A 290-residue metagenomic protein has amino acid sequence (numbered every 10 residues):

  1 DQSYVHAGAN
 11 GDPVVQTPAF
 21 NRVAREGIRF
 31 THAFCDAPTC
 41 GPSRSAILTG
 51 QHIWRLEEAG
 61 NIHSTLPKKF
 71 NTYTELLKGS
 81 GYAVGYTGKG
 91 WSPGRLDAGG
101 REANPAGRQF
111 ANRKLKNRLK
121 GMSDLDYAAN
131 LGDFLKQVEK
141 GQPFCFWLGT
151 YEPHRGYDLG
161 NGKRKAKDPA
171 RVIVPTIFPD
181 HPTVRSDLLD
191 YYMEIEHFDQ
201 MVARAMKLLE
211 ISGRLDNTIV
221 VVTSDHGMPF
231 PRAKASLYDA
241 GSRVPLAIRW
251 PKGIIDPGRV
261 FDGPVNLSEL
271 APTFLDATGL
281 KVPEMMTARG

Functional and structural regions predicted by a protein language model:
D1-G290: Formylglycine-dependent sulfatase
